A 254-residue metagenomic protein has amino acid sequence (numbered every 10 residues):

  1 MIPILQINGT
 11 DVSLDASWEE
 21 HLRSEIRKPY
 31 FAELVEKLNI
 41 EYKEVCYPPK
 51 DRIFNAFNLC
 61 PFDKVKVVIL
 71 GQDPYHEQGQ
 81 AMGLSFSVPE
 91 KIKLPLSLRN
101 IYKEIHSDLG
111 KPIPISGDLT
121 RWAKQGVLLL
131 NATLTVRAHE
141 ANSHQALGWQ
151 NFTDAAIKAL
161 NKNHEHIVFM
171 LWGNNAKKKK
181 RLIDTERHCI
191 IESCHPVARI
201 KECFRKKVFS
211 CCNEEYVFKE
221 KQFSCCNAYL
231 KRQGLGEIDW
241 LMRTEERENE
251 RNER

Functional and structural regions predicted by a protein language model:
M1-I53, R232-R254: N-terminal intrinsically disordered, compositionally biased regulatory/targeting segments that precede the folded
I2, S24-L171, N175-K178, I183 (+5 more regions): A polyanion-binding, active-site-adjacent surface
H188: Conserved N-terminal glycine/acidic-rich loop preference
